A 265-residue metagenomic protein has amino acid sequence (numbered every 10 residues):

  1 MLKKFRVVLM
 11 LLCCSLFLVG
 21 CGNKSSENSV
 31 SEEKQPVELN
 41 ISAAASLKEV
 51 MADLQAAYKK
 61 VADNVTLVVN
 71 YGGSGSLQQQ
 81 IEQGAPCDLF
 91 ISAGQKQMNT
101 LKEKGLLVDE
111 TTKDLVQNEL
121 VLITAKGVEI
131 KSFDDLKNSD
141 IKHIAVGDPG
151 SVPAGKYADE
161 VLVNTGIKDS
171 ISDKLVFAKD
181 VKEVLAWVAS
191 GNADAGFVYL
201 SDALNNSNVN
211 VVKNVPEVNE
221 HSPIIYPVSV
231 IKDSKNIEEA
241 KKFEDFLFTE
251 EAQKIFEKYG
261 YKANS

Functional and structural regions predicted by a protein language model:
M1-L9: Bacterial N-terminal signal peptides that target proteins for export
L16-G20: C-terminal motif of bacterial Sec signal peptides marking the signal peptidase cleavage site
C21-A56, G75, Q79-E82, G94-Q95 (+3 more regions): Exported/periplasmic ABC-transporter solute-binding proteins
L39, V65-L67, L120: Conserved beta-strand core positions
A56-V68: Signal peptide-proximal N-terminal region of secreted/periplasmic/extracellular or secretory-lumen proteins
Y71: Conserved strand-loop elements at the edges of beta-sheets that form or border functional pockets
D88-S92: Periplasmic-binding protein-like
T111-L120: Short, glycine-/small- and polar/acidic-enriched structural segments that line small-molecule recognition paths
